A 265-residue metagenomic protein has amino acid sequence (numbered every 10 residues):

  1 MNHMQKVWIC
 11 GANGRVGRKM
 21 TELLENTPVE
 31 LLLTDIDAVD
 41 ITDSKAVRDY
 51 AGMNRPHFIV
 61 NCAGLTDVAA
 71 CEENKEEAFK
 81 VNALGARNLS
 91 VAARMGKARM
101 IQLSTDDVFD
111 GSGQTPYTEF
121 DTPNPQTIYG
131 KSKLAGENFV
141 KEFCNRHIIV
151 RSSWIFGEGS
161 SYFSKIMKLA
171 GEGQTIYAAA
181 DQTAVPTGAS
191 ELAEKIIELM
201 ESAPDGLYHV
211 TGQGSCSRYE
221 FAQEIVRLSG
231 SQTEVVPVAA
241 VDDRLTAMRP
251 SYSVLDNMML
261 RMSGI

Functional and structural regions predicted by a protein language model:
K6-L24: N-terminal Rossmann NAD(P)H-binding glycine-rich loop of SDR-like oxidoreductase domains
E25, L31-D49: Adenosine-cofactor binding site in Rossmann-like domains, unifying the SAM/SAH pocket of S-adenosylmethionine-dependent
S44-V81: NAD(P)H-binding glycine-rich loop region in Rossmannoid oxidoreductase-like domains and their noncatalytic homologs
E73-I101: NAD(P)-cofactor binding segment of oxidoreductase domains
K80, L84-N88, V108-V150, I155: Catalytic helix-loop patch of NAD(P)-dependent Rossmann-fold dehydrogenases
N138-A184, A189-E191, I197: NAD(P)-dependent short-chain dehydrogenase/reductase
K195-I196, S202-A247, S251: Mid/C-terminal beta-alpha module of Rossmann-like enzyme folds, strongest in SDR-family dehydrogenases/epimerases
S251-I265: C-terminal amphipathic/interface module of NAD(P)-dependent oxidoreductases and related NAD-binding regulators
